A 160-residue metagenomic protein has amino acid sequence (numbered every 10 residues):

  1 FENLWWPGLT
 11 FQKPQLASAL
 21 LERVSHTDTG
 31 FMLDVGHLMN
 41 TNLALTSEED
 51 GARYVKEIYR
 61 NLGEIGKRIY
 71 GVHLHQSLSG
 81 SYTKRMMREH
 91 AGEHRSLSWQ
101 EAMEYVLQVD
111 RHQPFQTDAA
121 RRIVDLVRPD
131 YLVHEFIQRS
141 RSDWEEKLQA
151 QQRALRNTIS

Functional and structural regions predicted by a protein language model:
F1-W5, L33-V35: Short, structured patches in soluble enzyme cores that scaffold and shape functional sites
W5-F11: Active-site-proximal segments of metal-dependent phosphoesterases and phosphodiesterases across multiple
P14-E22, H26-S160: Histidine-acidic metal/acid-base catalytic patches
